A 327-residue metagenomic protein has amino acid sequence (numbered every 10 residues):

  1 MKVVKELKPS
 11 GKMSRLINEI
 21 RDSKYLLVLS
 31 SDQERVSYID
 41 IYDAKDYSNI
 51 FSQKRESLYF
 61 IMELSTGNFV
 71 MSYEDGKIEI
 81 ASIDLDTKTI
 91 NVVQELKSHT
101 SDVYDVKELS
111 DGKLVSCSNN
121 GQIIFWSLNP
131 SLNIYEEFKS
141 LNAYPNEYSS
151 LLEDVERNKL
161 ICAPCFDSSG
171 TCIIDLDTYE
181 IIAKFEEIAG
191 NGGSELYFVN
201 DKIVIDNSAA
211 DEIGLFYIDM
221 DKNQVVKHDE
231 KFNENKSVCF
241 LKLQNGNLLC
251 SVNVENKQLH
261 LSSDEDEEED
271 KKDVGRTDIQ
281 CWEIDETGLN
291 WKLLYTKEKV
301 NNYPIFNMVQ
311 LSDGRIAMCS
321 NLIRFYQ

Functional and structural regions predicted by a protein language model:
K2-P9, S48-Q53, N91-L96, L132-N142 (+3 more regions): A short beta-strand motif characteristic of beta-propeller blades
L7-V36, S57-Y59: Beta-strand-rich domains and repeat architectures in extracellular enzymes and scaffolds, especially beta-propellers
G11-E19, E56-S65, S101-K107, P145-L152 (+3 more regions): Repeated scaffold domains used in trafficking and secretory/extracellular systems, primarily beta-propellers
D22-K24, T66-N68, D111-G112, R157-K159 (+3 more regions): Short coil/turn segments that connect the beta-strands within blades of beta-propeller domains
L27-D32, F69-Y73, L114-S118, I161-C165 (+4 more regions): Conserved beta-strand element within WD40/beta-propeller blades
I39-Y42, E79-A81, I123-S127, T171-I174 (+3 more regions): WD40-repeat beta-propellers
D43-D46, I83-D86, L128-S131, D175-Y179 (+2 more regions): Short loop/turn segments that connect beta-strands within beta-propeller blades
N302-Q327: Blade-level signature of beta-propeller repeat domains, shared across WD40, Kelch, NHL, RCC1 and BNR/Asp-box propellers
